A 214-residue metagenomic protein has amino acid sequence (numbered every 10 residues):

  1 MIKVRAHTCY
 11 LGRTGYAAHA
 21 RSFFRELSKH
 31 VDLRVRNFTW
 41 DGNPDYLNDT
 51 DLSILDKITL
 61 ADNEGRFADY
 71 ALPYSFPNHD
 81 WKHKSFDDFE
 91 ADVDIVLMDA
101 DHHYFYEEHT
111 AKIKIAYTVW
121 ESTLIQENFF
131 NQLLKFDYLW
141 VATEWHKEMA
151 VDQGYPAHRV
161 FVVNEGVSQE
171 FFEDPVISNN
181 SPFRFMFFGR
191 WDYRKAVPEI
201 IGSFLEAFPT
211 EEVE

Functional and structural regions predicted by a protein language model:
M1-I58: N-terminal subdomain of nucleotide-sugar transferases
R5, D45-V151: Extended catalytic core of nucleotide-activated donor transferases of GT-like folds
R5, S178-K195, I201-F204: Conserved donor-binding/catalytic core segment of Leloir-type glycosyltransferases
H7-T8, Y117, A142, V163 (+1 more regions): Short hydrophobic "strand-cap" motifs at the C-terminus of beta-strands
R13-T14, D192-A196, T210: A short, basic/aromatic alpha-helical/loop segment that forms part of the nucleotidyl-sugar donor-binding site
D32, I201-E214: A conserved nucleotide-sugar
E127-N128, G166-P182: Acidic anion/phosphate-binding donor-loop and adjacent secondary structure in glycosyltransferase catalytic cores
D137-E148, P156-E173: Donor nucleotide-sugar binding/catalytic pocket of nucleotide-sugar-dependent glycosyltransferases
